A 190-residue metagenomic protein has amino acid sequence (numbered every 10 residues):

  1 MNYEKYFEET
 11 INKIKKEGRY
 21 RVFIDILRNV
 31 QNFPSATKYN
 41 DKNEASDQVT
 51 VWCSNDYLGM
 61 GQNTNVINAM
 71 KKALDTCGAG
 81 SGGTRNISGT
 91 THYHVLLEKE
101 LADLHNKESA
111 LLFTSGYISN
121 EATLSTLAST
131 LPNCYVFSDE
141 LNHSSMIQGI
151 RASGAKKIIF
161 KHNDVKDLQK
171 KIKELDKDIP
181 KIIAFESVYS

Functional and structural regions predicted by a protein language model:
N2-Y3, K13-C77: N-terminal "arm"/small-domain region of PLP-dependent enzymes with the aminotransferase-like
D56, I158, H162-S190: Active-site phosphate-binding strand-loop segment of PLP-dependent enzymes
M60, I87-T90, S144, K166 (+1 more regions): Short, small-residue-enriched loops and turns at beta-alpha junctions that line or gate enzyme active sites
I67-S115: Conserved N-terminal alpha-helix of the aminotransferase class I/II PLP-enzyme fold
N106, A152-G154: Short, structured coil segments at secondary-structure junctions
L112, Y117-T123, S144-M146: Short glycine/serine/threonine-rich phosphate/pyrophosphate-binding segments that cradle anionic phosphate groups
L124-S144: Conserved PLP-anchoring active-site segment centered on the Schiff-base-forming lysine
